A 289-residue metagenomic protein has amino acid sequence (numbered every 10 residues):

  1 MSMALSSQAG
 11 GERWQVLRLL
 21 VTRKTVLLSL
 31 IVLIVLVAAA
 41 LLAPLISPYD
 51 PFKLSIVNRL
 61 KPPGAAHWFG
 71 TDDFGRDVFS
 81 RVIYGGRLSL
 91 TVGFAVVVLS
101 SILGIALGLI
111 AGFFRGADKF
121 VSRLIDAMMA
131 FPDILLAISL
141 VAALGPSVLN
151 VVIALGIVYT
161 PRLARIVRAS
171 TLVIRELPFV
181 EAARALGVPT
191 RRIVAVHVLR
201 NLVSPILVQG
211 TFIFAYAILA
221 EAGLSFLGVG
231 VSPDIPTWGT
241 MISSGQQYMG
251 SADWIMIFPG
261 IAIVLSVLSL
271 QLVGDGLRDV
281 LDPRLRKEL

Functional and structural regions predicted by a protein language model:
M1-I34, L272-L289: Transmembrane alpha-helical segments of polytopic membrane transport and secretion proteins
S2-A4, I31, A39-F74, L227-P236: Hydrophobic alpha-helical transmembrane segments of membrane transport/permease proteins and related membrane-embedded
L30-D50, G85, I125-S147, G156 (+1 more regions): Membrane-water interface segments at the C-terminal ends of transmembrane alpha-helices in multi-pass inner-membrane
W68, D72, L99-G104, G112-F113 (+3 more regions): Generic hydrophobic transmembrane alpha-helix motif, especially the helices
R76-I110: Transmembrane alpha-helix signature in integral membrane proteins
L140-A143, S170-T171, I213, L219-A262 (+1 more regions): Glycine-rich helix-loop "coupling/hinge" segments at transmembrane-helix boundaries in multipass transporters
L144, I157-P161, S204-F214, D253-L289: C-terminal transmembrane helix and the adjacent membrane-cytosol boundary/short C-terminal tail of inner/organellar
